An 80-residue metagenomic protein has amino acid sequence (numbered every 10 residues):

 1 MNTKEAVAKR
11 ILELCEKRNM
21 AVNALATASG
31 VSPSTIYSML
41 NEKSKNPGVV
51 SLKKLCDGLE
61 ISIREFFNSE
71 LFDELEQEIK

Functional and structural regions predicted by a protein language model:
M1-A21: A short, Lys/Arg-rich alpha-helix, primarily the initiator
L14, A28, M39, S69: Residues in the recognition helix of alpha-helical DNA-binding motifs
C15, A26, C56: The alpha-helix within a helix-turn-helix
N19-S38: Short alpha-helical DNA-recognition segment
S32, K43, E70-E74: The DNA-recognition helices of helix-turn-helix-type DNA-binding domains
S38, F67-K80: Short, charged recognition helix plus adjacent turn of helix-turn-helix-like nucleic-acid-binding domains
K43-K54: Short, basic-rich loop-to-helix N-cap that marks the start of a DNA-contacting helix
D57-E65: Intrinsically disordered, low-complexity basic tails/linkers immediately adjacent to helix-turn-helix/homeobox/MYB/SANT
